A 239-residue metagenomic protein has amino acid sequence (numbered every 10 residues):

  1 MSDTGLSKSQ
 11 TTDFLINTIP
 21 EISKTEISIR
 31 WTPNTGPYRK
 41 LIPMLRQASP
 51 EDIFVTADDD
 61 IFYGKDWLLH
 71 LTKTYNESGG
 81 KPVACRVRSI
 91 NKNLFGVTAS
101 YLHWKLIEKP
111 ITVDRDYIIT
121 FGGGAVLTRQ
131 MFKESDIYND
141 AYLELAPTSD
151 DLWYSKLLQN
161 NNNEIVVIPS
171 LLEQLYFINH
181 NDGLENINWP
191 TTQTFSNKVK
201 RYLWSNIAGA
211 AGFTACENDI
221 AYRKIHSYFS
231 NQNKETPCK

Functional and structural regions predicted by a protein language model:
M1-L6, R88-I90, L171-L172: Short beta-alpha junction loops
M1-R30: Acidic donor-binding segment of Leloir-type glycosyltransferases
S28-T32, V166-I168: General small-molecule cofactor/ligand-binding pocket signal
T32-K40, P147: A short, glycine-/small-residue-rich helix N-cap motif at loop->alpha-helix starts within glycosyltransferase
L41-I53: Active-site nucleotide-sugar/metal-binding loop of Leloir-type enzymes
M44, F62-D140: Conserved catalytic core of nucleotide-sugar-dependent glycosyltransferases
E51-F62: Short beta-strand-to-loop acidic/aromatic patch adjacent to the donor-nucleotide binding site
A141-K239: C-terminal catalytic/acceptor-binding lobe
